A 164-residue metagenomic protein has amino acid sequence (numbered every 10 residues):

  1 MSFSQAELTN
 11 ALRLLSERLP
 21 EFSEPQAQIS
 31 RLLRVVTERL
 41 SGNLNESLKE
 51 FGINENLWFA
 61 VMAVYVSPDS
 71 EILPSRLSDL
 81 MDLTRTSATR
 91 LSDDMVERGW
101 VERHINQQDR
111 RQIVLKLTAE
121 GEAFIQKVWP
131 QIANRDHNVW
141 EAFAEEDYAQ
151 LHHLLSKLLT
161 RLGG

Functional and structural regions predicted by a protein language model:
M1-F51: N-terminal leader segment of winged-helix/HTH proteins
E24, E38, G42-T84: N-terminal helix-turn-helix DNA-binding core of bacterial DNA-binding proteins
A27-S30, R34, E38, D82 (+3 more regions): Short amphipathic alpha-helical segments with heptad-repeat character
L32, F59-A63, A123, Q150: Pre-recognition alpha-helix immediately N-terminal to the DNA-recognition helix within helix-turn-helix or winged-helix
P74, S92-D93: Short, hydrophobic-biased segments on the C-terminal half of alpha helices that form "recognition helices"
D93-H153: Charged, amphipathic alpha-helical coiled-coil/dimerization segments
T160-G164: Generic C-terminal helix-cap and adjacent flexible tail
